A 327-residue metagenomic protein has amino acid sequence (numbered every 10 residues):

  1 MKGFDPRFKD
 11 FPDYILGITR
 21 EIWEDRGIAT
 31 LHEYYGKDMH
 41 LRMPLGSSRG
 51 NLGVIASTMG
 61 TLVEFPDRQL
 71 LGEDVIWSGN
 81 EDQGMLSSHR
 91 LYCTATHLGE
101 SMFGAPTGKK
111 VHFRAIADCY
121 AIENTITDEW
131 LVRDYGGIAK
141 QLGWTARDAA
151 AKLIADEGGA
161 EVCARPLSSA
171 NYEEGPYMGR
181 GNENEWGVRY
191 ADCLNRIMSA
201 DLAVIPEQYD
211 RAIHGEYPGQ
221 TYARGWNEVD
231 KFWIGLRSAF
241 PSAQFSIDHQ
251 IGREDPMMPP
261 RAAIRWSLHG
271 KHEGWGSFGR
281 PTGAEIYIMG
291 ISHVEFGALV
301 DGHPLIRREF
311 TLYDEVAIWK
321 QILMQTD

Functional and structural regions predicted by a protein language model:
M1-D327: C-terminal and inter-domain tail/linker signature
